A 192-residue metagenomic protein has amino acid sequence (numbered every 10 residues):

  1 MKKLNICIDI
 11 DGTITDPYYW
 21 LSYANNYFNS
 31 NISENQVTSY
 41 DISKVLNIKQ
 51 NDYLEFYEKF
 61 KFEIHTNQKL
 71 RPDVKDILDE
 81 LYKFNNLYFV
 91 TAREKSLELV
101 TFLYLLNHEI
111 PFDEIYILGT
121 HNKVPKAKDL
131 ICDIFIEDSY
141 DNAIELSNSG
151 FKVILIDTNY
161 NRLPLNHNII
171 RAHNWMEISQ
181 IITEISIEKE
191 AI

Functional and structural regions predicted by a protein language model:
M1-Y53: Active-site neighborhood of HAD-like aspartate-dependent phosphohydrolases
Y40-D76: Metal-dependent phosphoesterase signature
F62-F89, E94-F102: Short, acidic loop-to-helix structural element flanking the phosphoryl-transfer center in phosphate-processing enzymes
E94-E145, S149: Substrate-recognition "cap/lid" segment bordering the active-site pocket of phosphatases
I115-G119, I169-E177: Short acidic-hydrophobic, aromatic-tinged amphipathic segments that line or gate anion-handling sites
P125-D129, I178-E190: Short amphipathic alpha-helix with an adjacent loop that forms part of the alpha/beta core around
F135-H173: Acidic, Mg2+-coordinating phosphoryl-transfer loop and its flanking beta/alpha structural elements, shared across
